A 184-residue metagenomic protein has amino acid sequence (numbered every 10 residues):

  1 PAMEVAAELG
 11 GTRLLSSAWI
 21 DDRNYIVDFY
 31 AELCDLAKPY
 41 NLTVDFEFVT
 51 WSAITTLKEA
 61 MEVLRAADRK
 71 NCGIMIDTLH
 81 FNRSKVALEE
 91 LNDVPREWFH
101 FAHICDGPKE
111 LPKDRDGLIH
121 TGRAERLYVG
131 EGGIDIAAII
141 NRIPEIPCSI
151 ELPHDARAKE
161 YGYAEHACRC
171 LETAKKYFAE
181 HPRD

Functional and structural regions predicted by a protein language model:
P1-G73, R83, H181: Active-site acidic/histidine proton-transfer and metal-coordination neighborhood in alpha/beta enzyme cores
A2, F29, L33, D135 (+2 more regions): Alpha-helical packing segments of well-folded alpha/beta enzyme cores
L14-S16, V44-F46, C72-I76, H100-I104 (+1 more regions): Hydrophobic faces of well-ordered beta-strands that scaffold small-molecule active sites in alpha/beta enzyme cores
A18-I20, L152-A156: Short, histidine-centered active-site or binding-site loop motifs used for metal coordination, general acid-base
L57, M61, R65, N82-P147 (+1 more regions): Gly/Pro-rich active-site loop or hairpin
L79: Switch II (G3) loop of P-loop NTPases
E160-D184: C-terminal helical cap(s) of enzyme catalytic domains, especially alpha/beta-barrels
